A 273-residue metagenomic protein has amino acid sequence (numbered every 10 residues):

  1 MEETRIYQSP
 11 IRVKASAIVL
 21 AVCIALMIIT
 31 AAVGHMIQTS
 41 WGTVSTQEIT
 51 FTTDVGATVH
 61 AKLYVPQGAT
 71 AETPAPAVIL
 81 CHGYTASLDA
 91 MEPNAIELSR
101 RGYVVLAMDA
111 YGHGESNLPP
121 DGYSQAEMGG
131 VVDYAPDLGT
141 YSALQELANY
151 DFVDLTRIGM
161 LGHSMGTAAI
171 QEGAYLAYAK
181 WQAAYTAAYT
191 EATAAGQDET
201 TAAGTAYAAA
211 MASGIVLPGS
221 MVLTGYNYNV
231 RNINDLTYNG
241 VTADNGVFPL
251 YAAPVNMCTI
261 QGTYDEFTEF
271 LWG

Functional and structural regions predicted by a protein language model:
T30-T73: N-terminal cap/lid segment of alpha/beta-hydrolase-fold proteins
D54, D109-H113, N227: Short beta-to-alpha linker loops that shape the active-site pocket of alpha/beta-hydrolase fold enzymes
E72-G83: Short beta-strand element of the alpha/beta-hydrolase
Y84-I96, A110, L271: The serine-hydrolase catalytic nucleophile loop
A90, A126-F152, E172, W181-A192: Alpha/beta-hydrolase active-site loop
S99-P119: Conserved alpha/beta-hydrolase
G162-G166, I170: Gly/Ala-rich beta-loop-alpha elbow adjacent to hydrolase catalytic centers
T200-G273: The feature captures the conserved acid-bearing segment of alpha/beta-hydrolase catalytic domains
